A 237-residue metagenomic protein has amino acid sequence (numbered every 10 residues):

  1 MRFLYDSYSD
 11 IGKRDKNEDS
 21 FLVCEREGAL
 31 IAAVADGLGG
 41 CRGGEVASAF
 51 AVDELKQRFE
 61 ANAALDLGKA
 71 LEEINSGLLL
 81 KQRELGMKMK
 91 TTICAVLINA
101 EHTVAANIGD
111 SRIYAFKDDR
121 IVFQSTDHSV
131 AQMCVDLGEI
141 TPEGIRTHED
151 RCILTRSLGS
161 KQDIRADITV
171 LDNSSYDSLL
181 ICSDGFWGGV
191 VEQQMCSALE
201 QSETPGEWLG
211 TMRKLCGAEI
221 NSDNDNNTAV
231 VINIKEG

Functional and structural regions predicted by a protein language model:
M1-G237: PP2C/PPM-type serine/threonine phosphatase catalytic domain
